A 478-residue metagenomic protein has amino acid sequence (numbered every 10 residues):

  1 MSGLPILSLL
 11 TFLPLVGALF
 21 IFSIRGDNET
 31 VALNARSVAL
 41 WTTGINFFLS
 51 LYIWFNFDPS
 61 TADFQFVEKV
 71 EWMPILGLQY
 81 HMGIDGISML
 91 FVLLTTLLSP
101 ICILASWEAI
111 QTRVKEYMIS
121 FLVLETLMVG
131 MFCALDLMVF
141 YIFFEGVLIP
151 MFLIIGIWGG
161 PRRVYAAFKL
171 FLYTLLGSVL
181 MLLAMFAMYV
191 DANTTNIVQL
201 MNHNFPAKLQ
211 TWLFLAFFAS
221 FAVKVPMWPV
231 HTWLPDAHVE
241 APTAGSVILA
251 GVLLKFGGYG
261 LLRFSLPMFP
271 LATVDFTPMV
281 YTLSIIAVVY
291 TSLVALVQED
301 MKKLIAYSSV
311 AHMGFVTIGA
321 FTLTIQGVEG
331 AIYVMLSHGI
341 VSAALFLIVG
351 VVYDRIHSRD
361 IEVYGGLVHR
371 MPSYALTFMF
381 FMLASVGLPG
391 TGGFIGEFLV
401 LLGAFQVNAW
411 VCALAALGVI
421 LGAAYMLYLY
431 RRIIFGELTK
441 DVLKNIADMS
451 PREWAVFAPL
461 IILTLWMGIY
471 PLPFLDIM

Functional and structural regions predicted by a protein language model:
M1-I6, F20-I119, T194-N202: Transmembrane helix-loop-helix hairpins at membrane boundaries of multipass inner-membrane proteins
L9-D27, A219, P226: N-terminal signal-anchor/start-transfer transmembrane helix
A32-G44, Y165-L175, M371-A375, P451-P459: Alpha-helical transmembrane segments and their helix-start/interface "positive-inside/aromatic belt" motifs in integral
W41-N56, T174-L183, A384, I420 (+1 more regions): Hydrophobic alpha-helical membrane-insertion segments
I101-A109, T126-M138, M151-R432: Hydrophobic transmembrane alpha-helices and their helix-loop junctions in integral membrane proteins
L104-S120, T243, G251, V442-R452: Cytoplasmic juxtamembrane regions at transmembrane-helix boundaries
E145: Short phosphate-coordinating micro-motif centered on Lys-Gly-acidic
M371-S373, L427-M478: Cytoplasmic/organellar membrane-interface segments at the starts of transmembrane helices in multi-pass inner-membrane
